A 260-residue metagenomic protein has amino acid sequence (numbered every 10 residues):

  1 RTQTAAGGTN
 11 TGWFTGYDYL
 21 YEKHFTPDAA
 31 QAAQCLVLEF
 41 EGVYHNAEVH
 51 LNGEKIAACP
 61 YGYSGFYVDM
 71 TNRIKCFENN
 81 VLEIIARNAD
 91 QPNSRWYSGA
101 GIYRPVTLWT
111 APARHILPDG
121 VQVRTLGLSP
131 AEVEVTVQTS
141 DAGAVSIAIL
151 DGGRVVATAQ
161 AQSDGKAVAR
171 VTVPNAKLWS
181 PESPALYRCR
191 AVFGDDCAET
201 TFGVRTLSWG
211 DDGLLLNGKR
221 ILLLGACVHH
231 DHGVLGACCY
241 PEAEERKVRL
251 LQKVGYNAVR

Functional and structural regions predicted by a protein language model:
T11-I116, A142, R154, A258-R260: Accessory beta-strand-rich segments of carbohydrate-active enzymes
W13-L20, A32-Q34, V173, E182-A185 (+2 more regions): Aromatic- and glycine-enriched glycan-recognition loops and surfaces that form the carbohydrate-binding subsites
V49-L51, P130-Q162, A167-V171, C189-A191: Beta-strand-rich binding/interaction modules
G65-N72, K166-N175: Exposed aromatic-hydrophobic patches
I74-F77, N175-A185: Surface-exposed, short loops/turns at beta-strand junctions within beta-sandwich domains
N80-I84, S183-G194: Short, aromatic- and glycine-rich surface loops/edge beta-strands on solvent-exposed regions
A113-D141: Surface beta-strand/loop "capping" patches
G120-Q122, R188-K253: N-terminal carbohydrate-binding accessory modules
